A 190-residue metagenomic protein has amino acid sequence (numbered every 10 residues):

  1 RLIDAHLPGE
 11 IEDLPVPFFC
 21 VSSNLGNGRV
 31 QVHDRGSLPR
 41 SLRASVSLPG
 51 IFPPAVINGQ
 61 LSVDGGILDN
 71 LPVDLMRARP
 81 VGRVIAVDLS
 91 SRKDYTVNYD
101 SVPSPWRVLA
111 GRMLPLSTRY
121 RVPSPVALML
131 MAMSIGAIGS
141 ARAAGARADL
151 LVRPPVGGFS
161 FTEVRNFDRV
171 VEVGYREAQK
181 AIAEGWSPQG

Functional and structural regions predicted by a protein language model:
R1-G190: Patatin-like phospholipase
